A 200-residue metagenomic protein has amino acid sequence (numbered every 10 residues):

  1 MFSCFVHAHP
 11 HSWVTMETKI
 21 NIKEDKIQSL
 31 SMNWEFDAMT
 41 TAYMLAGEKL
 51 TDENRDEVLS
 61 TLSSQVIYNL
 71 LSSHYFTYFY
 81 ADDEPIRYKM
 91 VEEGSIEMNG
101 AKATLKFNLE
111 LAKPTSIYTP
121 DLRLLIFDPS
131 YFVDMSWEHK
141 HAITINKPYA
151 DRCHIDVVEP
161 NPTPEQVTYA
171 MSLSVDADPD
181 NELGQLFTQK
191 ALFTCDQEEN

Functional and structural regions predicted by a protein language model:
S3-F5: N-terminal signal peptide c-region/cleavage motif recognized by signal peptidases
H7-H11, H74, H139-H141, H154: Histidine (H) residue identity feature
A8-S12, E24, L70-L71, N99 (+2 more regions): A generic structural signal for short, solvent-exposed coil/turn residues that cap or connect secondary-structure
H9-F36, T40-A42: Early extracytoplasmic/domain-onset interaction patches
T40-I117: Structured domain cores in non-transmembrane regions
D82-N200: Mature, soluble, non-transmembrane domains
